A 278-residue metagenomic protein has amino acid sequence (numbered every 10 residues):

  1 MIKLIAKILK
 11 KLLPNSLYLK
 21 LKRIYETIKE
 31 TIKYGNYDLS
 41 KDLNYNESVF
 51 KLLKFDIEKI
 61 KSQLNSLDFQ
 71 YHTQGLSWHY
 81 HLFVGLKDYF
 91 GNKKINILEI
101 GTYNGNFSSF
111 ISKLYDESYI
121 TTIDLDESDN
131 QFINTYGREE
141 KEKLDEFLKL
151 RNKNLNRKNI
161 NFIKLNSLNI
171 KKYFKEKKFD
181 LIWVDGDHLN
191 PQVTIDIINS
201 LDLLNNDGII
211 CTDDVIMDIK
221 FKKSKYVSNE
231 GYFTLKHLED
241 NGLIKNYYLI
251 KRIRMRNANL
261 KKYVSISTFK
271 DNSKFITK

Functional and structural regions predicted by a protein language model:
M1-W183, D187-K278: A short alpha-helical cap/connector motif
